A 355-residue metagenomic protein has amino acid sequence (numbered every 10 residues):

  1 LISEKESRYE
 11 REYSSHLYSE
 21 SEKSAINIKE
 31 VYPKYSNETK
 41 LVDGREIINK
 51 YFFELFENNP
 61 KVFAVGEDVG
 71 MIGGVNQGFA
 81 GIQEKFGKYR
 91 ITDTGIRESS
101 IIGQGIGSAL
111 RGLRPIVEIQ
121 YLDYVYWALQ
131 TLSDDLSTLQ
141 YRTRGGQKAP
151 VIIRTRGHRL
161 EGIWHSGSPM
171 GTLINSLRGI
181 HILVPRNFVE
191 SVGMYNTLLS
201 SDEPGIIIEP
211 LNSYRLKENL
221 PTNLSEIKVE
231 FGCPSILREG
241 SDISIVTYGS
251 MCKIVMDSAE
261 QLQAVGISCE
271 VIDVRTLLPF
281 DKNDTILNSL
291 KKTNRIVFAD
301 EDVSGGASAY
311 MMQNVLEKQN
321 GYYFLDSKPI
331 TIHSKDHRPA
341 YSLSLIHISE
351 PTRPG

Functional and structural regions predicted by a protein language model:
S3-S213: Thiamine diphosphate
I47-L55, S168, V189-G205, S213-A264 (+1 more regions): Glycine-/acidic-rich phosphate or pyrophosphate-binding loops and their flanking alpha/beta elements
G81-K88, T172-L177, I254-I272: Short helix-loop-beta junction
T143, L262-I267, K318-L325: Short helix-capping segments at alpha-helix termini
S268-S289: Generic long, charged, amphipathic alpha-helical segments
D300, S308-T331: Catalytic-face loop-and-helix region of soluble metabolic enzyme cores
I346-G355: Single conserved hydrophobic/aromatic residue that forms the stacking wall/gate of nucleotide- or nucleobase-binding
